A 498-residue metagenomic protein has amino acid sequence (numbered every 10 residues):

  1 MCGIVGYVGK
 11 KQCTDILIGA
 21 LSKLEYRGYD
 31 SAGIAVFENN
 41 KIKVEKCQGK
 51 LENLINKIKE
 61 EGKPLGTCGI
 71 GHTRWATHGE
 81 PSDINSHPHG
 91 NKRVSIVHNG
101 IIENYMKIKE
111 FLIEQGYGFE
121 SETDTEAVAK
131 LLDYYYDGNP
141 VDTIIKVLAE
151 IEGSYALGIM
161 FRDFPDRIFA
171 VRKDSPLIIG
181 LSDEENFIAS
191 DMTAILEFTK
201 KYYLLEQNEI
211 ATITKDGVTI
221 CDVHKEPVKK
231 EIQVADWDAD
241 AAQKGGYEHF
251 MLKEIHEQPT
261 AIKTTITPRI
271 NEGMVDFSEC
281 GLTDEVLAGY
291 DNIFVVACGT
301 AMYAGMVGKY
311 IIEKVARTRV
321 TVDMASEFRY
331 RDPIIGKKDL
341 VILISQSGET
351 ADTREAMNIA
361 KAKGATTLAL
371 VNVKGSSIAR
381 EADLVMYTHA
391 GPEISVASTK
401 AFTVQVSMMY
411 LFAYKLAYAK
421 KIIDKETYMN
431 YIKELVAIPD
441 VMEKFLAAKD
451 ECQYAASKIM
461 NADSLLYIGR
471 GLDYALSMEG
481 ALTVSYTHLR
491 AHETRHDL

Functional and structural regions predicted by a protein language model:
M1-E248, T260-G289, Y303, Y330 (+2 more regions): Conserved short alpha-helical segments that host acidic/polar catalytic motifs at enzyme active sites
A20-L24, S86, K173-P176, L204 (+5 more regions): Short, solvent-exposed amphipathic alpha-helical segments in soluble enzyme and RNA/protein-processing domains
M251, F294-C298, M460-L476: Glycine-rich phosphate/diphosphate-binding loops and the adjacent beta-loop-alpha structural elements that coordinate
F277-D291, I334-G336, Y454-A462: Glycine-rich phosphate/diphosphate-binding loops that line cofactor/substrate pockets in enzymes
A288-N430, E434-A437: Glycine-rich phosphate-binding loops that contact phosphosugars or nucleotide phosphates
I438-S457: Accessory alpha-helical/coil subdomains and C-terminal extensions that flank or cap enzyme catalytic cores
T487-H496: Conserved small/polar residues in nucleotide/adenosyl-binding loops
